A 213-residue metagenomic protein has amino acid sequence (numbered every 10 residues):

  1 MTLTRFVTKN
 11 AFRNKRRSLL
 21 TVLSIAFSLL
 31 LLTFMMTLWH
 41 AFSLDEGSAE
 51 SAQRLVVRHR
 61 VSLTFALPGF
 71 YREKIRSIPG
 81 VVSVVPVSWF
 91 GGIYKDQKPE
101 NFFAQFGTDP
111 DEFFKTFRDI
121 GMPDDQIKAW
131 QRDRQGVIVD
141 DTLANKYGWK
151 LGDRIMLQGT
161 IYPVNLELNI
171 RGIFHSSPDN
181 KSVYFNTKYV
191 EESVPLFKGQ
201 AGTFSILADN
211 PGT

Functional and structural regions predicted by a protein language model:
M1-L32, S43-L44: N-terminal Sec/SRP start-transfer signal
K9-R13, G107, W130: Helix-boundary and loop/linker segments of multi-pass membrane transporters
A26, L30-A104, M122, Q126-D133 (+1 more regions): Hydrophobic, regular-secondary-structure patches
A52-R54, F70, K98-F103, R132-R134 (+4 more regions): Extracytoplasmic
R54-R58, V85, F102-G107, I138 (+4 more regions): Soluble periplasmic/extracytoplasmic beta-strand elements of cell-envelope proteins
V61, D109, F174-S177: A generic structural motif
A66, I78, G159-T213: Mechanotransmission and gating elements of multispan inner-membrane complexes involved in transport and envelope
D111-I138, A144, K150-L157: Diglycine-centered glycine-rich loop/turn motifs
